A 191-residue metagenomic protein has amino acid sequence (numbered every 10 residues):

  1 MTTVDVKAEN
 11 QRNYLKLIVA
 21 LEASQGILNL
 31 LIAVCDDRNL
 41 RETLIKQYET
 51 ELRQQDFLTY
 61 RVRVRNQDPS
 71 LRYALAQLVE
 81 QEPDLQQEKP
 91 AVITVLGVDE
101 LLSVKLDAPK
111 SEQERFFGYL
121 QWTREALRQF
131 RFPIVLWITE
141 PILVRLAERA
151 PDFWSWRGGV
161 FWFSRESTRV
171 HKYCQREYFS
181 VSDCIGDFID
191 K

Functional and structural regions predicted by a protein language model:
M1-V92: Extended, compositionally biased accessory segments flanking or bridging domains
L28, Q55-L58, F130-P133, W154-G159: Short glycine-/polar-rich loops that comprise or flank the Walker A/P-loop and associated switch/sensor motifs
D37-R41, R65-L71, V98-S111, P141-V144: Short acidic, S/G/P-rich loop/turn micro-motifs used as interaction or catalytic elements
T94-L96, P133-E140: Structural recognition of the conserved hydrophobic beta-strand(s) that form the central parallel beta-sheet of P-loop
R115-I134: Substrate-engagement module of ASCE P-loop NTPases
E148-R169: A short helix-turn-beta junction within AAA+ P-loop NTPase domains corresponding to the substrate/partner-engaging
F163-G186: Conserved small helical "lid"/interfacial subdomain of P-loop NTPases
D187-K191: Intrinsically disordered, low-complexity regions
